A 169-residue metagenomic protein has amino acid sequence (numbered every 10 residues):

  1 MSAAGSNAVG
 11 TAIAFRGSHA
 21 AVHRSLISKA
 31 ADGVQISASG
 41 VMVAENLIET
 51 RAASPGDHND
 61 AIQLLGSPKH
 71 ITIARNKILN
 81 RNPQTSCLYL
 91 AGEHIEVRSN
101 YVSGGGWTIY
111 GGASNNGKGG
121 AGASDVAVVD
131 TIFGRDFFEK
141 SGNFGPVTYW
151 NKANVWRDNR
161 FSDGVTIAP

Functional and structural regions predicted by a protein language model:
M1-G5, R16-D32, S39-A53, K69-R81 (+3 more regions): Right-handed parallel beta-helix
G5-A14, S28-Q35, P55-L65, R81-G92 (+2 more regions): Extracellular beta-strand/beta-solenoid scaffold signature
